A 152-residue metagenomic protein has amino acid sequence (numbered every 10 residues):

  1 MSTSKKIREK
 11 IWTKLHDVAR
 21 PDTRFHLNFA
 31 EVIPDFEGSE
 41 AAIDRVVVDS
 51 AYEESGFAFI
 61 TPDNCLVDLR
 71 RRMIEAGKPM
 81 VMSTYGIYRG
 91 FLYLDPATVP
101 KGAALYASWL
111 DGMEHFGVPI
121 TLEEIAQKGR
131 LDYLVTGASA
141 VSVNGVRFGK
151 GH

Functional and structural regions predicted by a protein language model:
M1-E114: N-terminal active-site beta-alpha-beta segment that forms phosphate/nucleotide-binding and substrate-recognition loops
R89-H152: Conserved phosphate- and dinucleotide-binding cores of soluble alpha/beta proteins, encompassing both enzyme active
